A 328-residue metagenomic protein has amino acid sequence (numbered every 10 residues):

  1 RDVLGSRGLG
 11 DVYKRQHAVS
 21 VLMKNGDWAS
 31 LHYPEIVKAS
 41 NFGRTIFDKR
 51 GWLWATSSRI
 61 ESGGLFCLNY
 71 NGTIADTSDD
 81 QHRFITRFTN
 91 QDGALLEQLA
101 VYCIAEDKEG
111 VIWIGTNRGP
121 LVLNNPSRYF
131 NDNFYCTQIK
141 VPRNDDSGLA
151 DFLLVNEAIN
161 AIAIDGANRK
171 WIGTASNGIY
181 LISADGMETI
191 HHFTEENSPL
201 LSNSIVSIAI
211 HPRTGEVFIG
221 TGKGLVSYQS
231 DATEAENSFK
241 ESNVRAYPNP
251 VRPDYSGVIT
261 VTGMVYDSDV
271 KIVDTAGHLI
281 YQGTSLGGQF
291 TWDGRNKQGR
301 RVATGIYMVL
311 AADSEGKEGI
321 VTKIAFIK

Functional and structural regions predicted by a protein language model:
D2-Y13: Single conserved hydrophobic/aromatic residue that forms the stacking wall/gate of nucleotide- or nucleobase-binding
K24-W28, L68-D79, N124-C136, S183-M187 (+1 more regions): Short loop/turn segments immediately following beta-strands, especially the blade-tip and inter-blade linker loops
F47-R50, E106-E109, I164-A167, I210-T214: Residue-level detector of Asp-centered blade-edge/turn motifs that repeat once per structural unit in beta-propeller
G119-L121, S204-F239: Blade-level signature of beta-propeller repeat domains, shared across WD40, Kelch, NHL, RCC1 and BNR/Asp-box propellers
S238-K271, Q289-W292: Glycine-centered coil/turn sites that cap beta-strands in beta-rich domains
D269-I280, Y307: Short, glycine-anchored, charge-dense loop/turn motifs used at functional sites
L279-V302, D313-K317: Glycine-centered tight-turn motifs at strand-turn-strand junctions
M308-K328: C-terminal tail/sorting-segment detector
